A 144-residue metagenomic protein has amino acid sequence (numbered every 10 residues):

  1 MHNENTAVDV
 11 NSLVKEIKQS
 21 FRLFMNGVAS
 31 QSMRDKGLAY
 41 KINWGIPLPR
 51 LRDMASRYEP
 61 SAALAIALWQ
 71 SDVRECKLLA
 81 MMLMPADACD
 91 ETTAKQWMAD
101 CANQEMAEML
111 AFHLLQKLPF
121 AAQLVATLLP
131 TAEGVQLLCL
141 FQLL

Functional and structural regions predicted by a protein language model:
M1-L144: Alpha-helical scaffold domains
